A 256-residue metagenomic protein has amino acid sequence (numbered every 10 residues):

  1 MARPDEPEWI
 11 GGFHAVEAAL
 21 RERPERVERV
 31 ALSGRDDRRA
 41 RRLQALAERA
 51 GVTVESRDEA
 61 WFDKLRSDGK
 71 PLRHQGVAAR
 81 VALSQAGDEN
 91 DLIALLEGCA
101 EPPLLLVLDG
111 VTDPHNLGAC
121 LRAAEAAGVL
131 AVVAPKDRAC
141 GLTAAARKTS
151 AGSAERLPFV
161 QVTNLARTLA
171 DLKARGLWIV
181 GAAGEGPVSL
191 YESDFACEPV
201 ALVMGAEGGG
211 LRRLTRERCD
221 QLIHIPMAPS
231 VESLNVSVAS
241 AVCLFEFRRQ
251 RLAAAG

Functional and structural regions predicted by a protein language model:
M1-A94, G98: N-terminal positively charged helical leader segments and presequences
F13, G34, D58, K136 (+3 more regions): Short secondary-structure boundary segments
R21, E25, L32, Q44 (+1 more regions): RNA substrate-binding interface of SAM-dependent RNA methyltransferases
R39, N164-T168, S189-E192, L211: Short acidic active-site motifs
E55, A131-P135, H224: Short hydrophobic alpha-helical runs that function as membrane-insertion/retention elements
L72-V77, K148-S153, A196-V200: Short, hinge-like loop/turn segments at secondary-structure boundaries
A126, G141, K148-S153, R213-G256: Structured adenosyl-cofactor binding patch, chiefly the S-adenosyl-L-methionine
V180-V231, N235: Active-site/ligand-binding-proximal alpha/beta "capping" segment
